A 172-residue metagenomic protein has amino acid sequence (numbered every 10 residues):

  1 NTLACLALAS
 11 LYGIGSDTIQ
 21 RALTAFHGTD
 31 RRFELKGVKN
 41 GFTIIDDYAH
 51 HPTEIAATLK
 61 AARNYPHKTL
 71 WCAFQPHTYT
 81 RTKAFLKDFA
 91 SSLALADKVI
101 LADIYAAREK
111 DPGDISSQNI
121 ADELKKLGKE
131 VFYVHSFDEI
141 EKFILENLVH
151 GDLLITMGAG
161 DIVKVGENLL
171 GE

Functional and structural regions predicted by a protein language model:
N1, C5, V99, L154: Residue-level signal for inorganic ion chemistry
T2-L95: Nucleotide phosphate-binding/pyrophosphate-handling subdomain across enzymes that bind or process nucleotide phosphates
I44-D47, V131, L154: Generic structural signal for residues in well-ordered beta-strands
A57, A84-L86, P112-G113, L145 (+1 more regions): Short amphipathic alpha-helical segments
C72-F74, L101, T156: Structural beta-sheet core signal
P76-Y79, I104-A107, A159-I162: Short glycine-rich anion-binding loops that position phosphate/pyrophosphate groups of nucleotides and phosphorylated
A90-H150: C-terminal helical cap/extension that packs against the catalytic core of soluble nucleotide-cofactor enzymes
E139-L170: A glycine-rich beta-strand to alpha-helix segment that forms a phosphate/ribose-binding loop at ligand/cofactor sites
